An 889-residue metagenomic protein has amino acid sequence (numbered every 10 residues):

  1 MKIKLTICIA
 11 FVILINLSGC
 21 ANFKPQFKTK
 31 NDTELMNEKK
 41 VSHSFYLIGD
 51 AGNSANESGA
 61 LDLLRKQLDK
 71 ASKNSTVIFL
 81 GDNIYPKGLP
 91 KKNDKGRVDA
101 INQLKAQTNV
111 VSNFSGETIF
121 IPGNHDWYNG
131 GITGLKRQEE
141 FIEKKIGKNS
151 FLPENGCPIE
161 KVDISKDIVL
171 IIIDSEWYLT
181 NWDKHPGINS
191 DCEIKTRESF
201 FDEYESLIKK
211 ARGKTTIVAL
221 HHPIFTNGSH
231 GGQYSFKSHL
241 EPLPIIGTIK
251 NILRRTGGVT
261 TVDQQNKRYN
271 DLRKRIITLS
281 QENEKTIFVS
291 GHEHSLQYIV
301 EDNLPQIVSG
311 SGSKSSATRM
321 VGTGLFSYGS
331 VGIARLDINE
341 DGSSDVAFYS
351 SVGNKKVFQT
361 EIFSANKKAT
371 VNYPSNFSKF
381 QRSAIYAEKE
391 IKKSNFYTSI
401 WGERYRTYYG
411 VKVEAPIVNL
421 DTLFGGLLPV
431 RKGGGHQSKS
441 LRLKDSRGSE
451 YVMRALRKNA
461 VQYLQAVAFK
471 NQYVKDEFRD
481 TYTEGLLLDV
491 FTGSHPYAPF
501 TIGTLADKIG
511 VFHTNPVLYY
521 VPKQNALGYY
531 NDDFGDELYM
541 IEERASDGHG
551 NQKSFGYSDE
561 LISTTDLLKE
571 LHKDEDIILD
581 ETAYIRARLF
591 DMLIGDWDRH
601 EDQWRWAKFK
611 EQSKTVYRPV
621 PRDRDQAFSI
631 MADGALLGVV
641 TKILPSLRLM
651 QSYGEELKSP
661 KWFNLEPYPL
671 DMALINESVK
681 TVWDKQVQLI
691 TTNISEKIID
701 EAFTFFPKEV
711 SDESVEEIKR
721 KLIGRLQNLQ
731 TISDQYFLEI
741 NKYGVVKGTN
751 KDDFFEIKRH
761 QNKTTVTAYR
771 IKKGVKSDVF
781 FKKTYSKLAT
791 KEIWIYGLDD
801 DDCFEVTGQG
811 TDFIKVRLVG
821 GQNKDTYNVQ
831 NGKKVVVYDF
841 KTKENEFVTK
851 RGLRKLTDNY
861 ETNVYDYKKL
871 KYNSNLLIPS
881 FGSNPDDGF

Functional and structural regions predicted by a protein language model:
C20-V98: N-terminal active-site segment of His-dependent metallophosphoesterases
K24-T29, L89-T216, H230-V259, D263 (+3 more regions): Extended active-site neighborhood of metal-dependent phosphoesterases/phosphodiesterases
L47-G49, T76-D82, E117-N124, I217-H221 (+3 more regions): Active-site neighborhood of phospho(di)ester-bond hydrolases with catalytic His/Asp-centered motifs
A55, F881-F889: Solvent-exposed loop/turn segments connecting transmembrane beta-strands in outer-membrane beta-barrel proteins
D302, G324-S378: A short C-terminal boundary segment appended to hydrolase-like catalytic domains
V418-I562, V620-I630, A635-V639, I643-E655 (+1 more regions): Conserved ATP-binding subdomain of kinase catalytic cores across diverse folds
F469, V490-P496, K608-K783, K787-E792 (+2 more regions): C-terminal catalytic region of ATP-dependent kinase domains
V521-D596, F609-R618, I630-D633, K697-E709 (+1 more regions): ATP-dependent phospho-/nucleotidyl transfer catalytic cores
